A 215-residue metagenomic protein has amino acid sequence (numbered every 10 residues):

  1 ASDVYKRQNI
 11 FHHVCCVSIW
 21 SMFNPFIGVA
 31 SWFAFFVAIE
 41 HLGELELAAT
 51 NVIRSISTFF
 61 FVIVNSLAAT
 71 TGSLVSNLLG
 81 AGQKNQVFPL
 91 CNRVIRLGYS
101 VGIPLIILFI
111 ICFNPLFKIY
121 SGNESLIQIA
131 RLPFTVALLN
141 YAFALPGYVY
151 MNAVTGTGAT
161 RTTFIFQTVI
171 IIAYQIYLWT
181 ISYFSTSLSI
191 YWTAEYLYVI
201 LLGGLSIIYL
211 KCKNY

Functional and structural regions predicted by a protein language model:
A1-Y5: Short, small-residue-biased leader/transition segments that mark boundaries at the very start of proteins
K6-A34, A38, F59-I63, L67 (+3 more regions): Hydrophobic faces of transmembrane alpha-helices in multi-pass small-molecule transporters and flippases across diverse
I10-V17, I39-T58, Q86, S125-R131 (+1 more regions): Interfacial/gating helices of multi-pass transporter permease domains
F23, I27, F35-I39, T50 (+9 more regions): Hydrophobic/aromatic residues within transmembrane alpha-helices of membrane transport systems, especially the TMDs
F26-F59, N77-L78, P115-E124, F184: Helix-terminus/linker motif at the lipid-water interface of multi-pass membrane proteins
A49-I107, I111-F113, A144-F166: Small-residue-rich hydrophobic transmembrane alpha-helices
P104-I127, R131: Short membrane-interface helical motifs at transmembrane helix boundaries in multi-pass membrane transporters
F113, Q128, I171-G204, I208-N214: Membrane-interface helix-loop junctions in multi-pass transport and translocation proteins
